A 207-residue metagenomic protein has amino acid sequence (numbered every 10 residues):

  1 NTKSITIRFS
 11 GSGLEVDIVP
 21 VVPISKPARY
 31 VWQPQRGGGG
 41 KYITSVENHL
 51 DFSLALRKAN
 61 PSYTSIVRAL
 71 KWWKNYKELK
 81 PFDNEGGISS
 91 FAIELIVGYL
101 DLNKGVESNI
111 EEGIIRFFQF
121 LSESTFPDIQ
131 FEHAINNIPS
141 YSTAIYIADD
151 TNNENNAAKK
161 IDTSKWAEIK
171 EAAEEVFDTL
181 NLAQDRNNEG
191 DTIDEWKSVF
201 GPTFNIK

Functional and structural regions predicted by a protein language model:
N1-A134: Catalytic cores of NTP-dependent nucleotidyl/adenyl transfer enzymes across multiple folds
F126-K207: Terminal (often C-terminal) interaction modules
